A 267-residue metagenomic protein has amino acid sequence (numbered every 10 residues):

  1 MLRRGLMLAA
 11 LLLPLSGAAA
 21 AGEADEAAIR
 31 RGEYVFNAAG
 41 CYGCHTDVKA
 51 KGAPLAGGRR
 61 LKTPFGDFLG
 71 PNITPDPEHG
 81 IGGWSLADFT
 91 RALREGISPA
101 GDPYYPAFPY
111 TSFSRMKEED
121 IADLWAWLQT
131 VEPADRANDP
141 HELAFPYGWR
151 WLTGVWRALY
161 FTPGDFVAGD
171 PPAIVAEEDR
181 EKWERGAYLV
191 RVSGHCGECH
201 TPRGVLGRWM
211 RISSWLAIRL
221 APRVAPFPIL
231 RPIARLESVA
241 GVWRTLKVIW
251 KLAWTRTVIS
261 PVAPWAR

Functional and structural regions predicted by a protein language model:
G5-S16: Bacterial N-terminal signal peptides
A18-N37, Y160-R191: Electrostatic cytochrome c docking/interface patches
R30-E33, T46, A50-H79, A107-T111 (+2 more regions): Sequence context of c-type cytochrome heme-c attachment sites
G32, A38-V48, F89, L124 (+2 more regions): The canonical Cys-X-X-Cys-His
R60-R91, T111-I121, S213-T255, R267: Electron-transfer interface patches adjacent to heme c in soluble/periplasmic c-type cytochromes and di-/multiheme
G83-D88, S98-P106, R203-R208, A240-T245 (+1 more regions): Extended intrinsically disordered, low-complexity coil regions enriched in Ser, Thr, Gly, Ala and often Pro
A87, G96, G101-W127: Membrane-embedded segments
R136-A158: Extended, well-folded interaction surfaces typified by the phenylalanyl-tRNA synthetase beta subunit core
